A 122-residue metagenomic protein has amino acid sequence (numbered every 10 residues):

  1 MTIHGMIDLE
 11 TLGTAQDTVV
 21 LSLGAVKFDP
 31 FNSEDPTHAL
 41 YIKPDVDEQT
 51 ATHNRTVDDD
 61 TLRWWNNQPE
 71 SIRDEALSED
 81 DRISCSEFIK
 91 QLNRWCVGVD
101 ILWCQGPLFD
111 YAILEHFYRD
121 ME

Functional and structural regions predicted by a protein language model:
T2-G5, E10-C104: Conserved non-catalytic scaffold segment of RNase H-like nuclease domains
N93-C96, L108-E122: Substrate-recognition/cap helix-loop segment adjacent to the acidic, metal-dependent catalytic center of Asp-based
